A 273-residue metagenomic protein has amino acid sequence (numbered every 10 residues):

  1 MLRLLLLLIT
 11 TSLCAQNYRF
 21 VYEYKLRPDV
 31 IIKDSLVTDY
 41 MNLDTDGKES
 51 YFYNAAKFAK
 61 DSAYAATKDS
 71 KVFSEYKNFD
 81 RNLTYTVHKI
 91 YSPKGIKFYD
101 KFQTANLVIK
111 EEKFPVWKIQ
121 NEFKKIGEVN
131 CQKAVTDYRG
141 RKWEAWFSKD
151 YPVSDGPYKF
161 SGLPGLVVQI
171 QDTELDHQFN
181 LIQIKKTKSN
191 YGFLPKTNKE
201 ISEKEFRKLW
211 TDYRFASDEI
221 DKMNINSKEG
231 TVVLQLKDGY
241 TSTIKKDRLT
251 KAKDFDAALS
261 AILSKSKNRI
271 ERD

Functional and structural regions predicted by a protein language model:
M1, R27, Y151-V153, L194: Intrinsic-disorder/low-complexity coil detector
M1-F20: Bacterial Sec-dependent N-terminal signal peptides
L6-I9, V30, D39, A105-N106 (+3 more regions): Intrinsically disordered, low-complexity boundary segments flanking structured domains
Q16-V116, Q120-F123, N130, E144 (+1 more regions): Extracellular or lumenal secretory-pathway regions
N121-Q183: Glycine- and acidic-residue-rich phosphate-binding/metal-coordinating active-site segment common to enzymes that handle
